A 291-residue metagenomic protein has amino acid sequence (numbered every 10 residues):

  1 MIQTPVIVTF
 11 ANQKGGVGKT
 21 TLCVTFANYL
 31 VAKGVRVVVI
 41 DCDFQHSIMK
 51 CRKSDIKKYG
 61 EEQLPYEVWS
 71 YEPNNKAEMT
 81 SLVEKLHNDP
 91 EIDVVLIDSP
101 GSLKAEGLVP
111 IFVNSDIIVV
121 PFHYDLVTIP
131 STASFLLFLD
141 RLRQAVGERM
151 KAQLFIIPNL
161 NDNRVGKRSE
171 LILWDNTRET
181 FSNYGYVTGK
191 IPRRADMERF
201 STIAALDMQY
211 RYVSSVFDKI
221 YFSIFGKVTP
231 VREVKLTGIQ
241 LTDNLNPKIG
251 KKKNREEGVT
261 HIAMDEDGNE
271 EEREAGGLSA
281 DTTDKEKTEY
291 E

Functional and structural regions predicted by a protein language model:
I2, A11-Q13, V17, N28-S102 (+2 more regions): P-loop/Walker-type NTP enzyme "switch/lid" segment
V8: Conserved beta-strand position immediately N-terminal to the Walker
L22: Hydrophobic positions on the alpha1 helix immediately C-terminal to the Walker A/P-loop
V39, I97, V120, I156-P158: Structural beta-sheet core signal
G107-L126: Inter-motif core of Ras-like GTPase G domains
T132-A145: Conserved C-terminal guanine-recognition region of P-loop GTPase G domains, centered on the G4
L160-D207: Beta-strand-loop-alpha "switch" segments that mediate conformational coupling across diverse proteins
E256-E291: Long, low-complexity, intrinsically disordered segments
